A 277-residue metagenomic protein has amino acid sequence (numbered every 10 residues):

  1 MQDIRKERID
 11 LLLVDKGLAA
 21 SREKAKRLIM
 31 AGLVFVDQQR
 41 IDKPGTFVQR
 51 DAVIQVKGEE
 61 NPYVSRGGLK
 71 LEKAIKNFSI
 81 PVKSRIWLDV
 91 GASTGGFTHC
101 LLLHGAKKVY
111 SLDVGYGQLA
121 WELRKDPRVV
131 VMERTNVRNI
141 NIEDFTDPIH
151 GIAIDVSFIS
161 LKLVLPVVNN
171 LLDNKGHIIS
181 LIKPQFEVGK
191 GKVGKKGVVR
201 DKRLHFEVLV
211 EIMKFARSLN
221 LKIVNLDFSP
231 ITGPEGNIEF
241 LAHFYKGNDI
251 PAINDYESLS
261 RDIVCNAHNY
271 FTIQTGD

Functional and structural regions predicted by a protein language model:
M1-R50, I86-W87: A basic, amphipathic helix-loop patch mediating RNA/tRNA/ribosome contacts
L18, K76-K83, E143-T146: Glycine-rich helix-loop-beta junction characteristic of Rossmann-like nucleotide cofactor-binding loops
K83-S93: Conserved class I S-adenosyl-L-methionine
T94-G105: Conserved SAM-binding loop of SAM-dependent methyltransferases across substrates and taxa, primarily the Class I
Y110-L163: S-adenosyl-L-methionine
K162-I179: A short glycine-rich, Lys/Arg-flanked "PGG" loop and its adjoining helix->strand segment in the class I
P184-R200: Short, glycine-/aromatic-enriched active-site segment of Class I SAM-dependent methyltransferases
I238-F240, Y245-D277: Flexible, glycine-/basic-rich loop-and-beta segments that form/coincide with the SAM-dependent methyltransferase
